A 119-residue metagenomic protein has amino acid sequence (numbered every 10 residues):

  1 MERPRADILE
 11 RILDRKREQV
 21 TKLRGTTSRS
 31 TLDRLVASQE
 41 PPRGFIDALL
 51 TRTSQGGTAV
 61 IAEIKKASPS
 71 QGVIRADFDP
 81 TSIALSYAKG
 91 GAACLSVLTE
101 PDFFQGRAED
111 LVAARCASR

Functional and structural regions predicted by a protein language model:
E2-R75: An N-cap/entry alpha-helix motif that binds or orients negatively charged groups
D7, S82, E109: Active-site phosphate/pyrophosphate-handling residues
E10, A84-L85, V112: Alpha-helical segments flanking ligand/cofactor-binding loops in enzyme cores
I12, C94-Q105, R119: Catalytic beta/alpha-barrel core
R43-D47, T51-G56, Q105-R119: Alpha-helix-loop-beta-strand connector modules within alpha/beta enzyme cores
G72-A76, L98-T99, G106-E109: Short, conserved acidic/polar surface loops in the N-terminal third of protein domains
A76-L98, A117: Alpha/beta enzyme core
